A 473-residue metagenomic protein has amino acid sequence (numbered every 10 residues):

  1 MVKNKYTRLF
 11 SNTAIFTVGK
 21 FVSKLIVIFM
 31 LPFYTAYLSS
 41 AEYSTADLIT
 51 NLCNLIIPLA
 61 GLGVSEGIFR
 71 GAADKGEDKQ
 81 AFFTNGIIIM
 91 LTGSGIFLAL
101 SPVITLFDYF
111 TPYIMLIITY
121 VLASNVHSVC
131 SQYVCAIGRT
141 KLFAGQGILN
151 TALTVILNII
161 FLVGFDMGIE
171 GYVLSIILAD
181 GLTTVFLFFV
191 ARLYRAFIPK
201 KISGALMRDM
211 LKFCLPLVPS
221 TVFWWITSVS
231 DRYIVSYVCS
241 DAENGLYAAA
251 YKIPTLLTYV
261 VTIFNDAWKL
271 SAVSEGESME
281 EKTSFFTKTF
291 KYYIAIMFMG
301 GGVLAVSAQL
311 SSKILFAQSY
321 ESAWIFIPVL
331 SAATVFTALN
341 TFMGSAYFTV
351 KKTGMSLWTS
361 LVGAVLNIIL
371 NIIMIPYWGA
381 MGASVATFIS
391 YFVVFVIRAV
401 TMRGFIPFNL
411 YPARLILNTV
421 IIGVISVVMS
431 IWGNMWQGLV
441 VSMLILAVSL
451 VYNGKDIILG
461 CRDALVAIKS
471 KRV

Functional and structural regions predicted by a protein language model:
M1-K5, L9, M115, I169 (+5 more regions): Interhelical loop/hinge segments that connect adjacent transmembrane helices in multipass membrane
V2, V427-V473: Membrane-proximal transmembrane or re-entrant/amphipathic helices at the cytosolic face
K5-S65, S94, L98, Y120 (+3 more regions): Signature of the first transmembrane helix
N12-V27, N150, S175-L187, A191 (+3 more regions): Transmembrane helical elements of multi-pass membrane transporters/channels
F21, P58-A60, T84-L116, V261 (+4 more regions): Alpha-helical transmembrane segments of multi-pass membrane transport and lipid-handling proteins
A60-G76, A250, P254-F290, G344-T349: Helix-loop junctions and terminal segments of transmembrane helices in multi-pass membrane transport/translocation
G71-G76, S124-I148, S331-V362, M402-G404: Membrane-interface junctions at transmembrane-helix termini in multi-pass inner-membrane proteins
M115, Q146-L193, L361-L366, A380-T401 (+1 more regions): Hydrophobic alpha-helical transmembrane segments
